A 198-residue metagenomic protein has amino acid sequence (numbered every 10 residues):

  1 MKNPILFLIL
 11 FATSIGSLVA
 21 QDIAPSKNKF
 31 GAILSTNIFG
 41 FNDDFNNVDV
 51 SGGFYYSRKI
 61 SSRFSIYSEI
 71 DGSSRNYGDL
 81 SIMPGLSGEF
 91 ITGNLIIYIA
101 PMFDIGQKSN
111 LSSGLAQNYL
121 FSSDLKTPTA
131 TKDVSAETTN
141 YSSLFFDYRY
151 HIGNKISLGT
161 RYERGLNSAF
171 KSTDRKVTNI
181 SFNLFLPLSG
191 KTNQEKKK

Functional and structural regions predicted by a protein language model:
I23, S57-K59, M102-K108, R149-G153 (+1 more regions): Structural signature of outer-membrane beta-barrel channels/translocons
F30, V48-F54, G93-I99, S142-F146 (+1 more regions): Hydrophobic, lipid-facing positions within transmembrane beta-strands of outer-membrane proteins
F30-L34, S68-I70, I99, S113-L115 (+3 more regions): Membrane-embedded beta-strand positions of outer-membrane beta-barrel proteins
L34-G40, R58, G72-N76, Q117-F121 (+2 more regions): Transmembrane beta-strands of outer-membrane beta-barrel pores
S35-Y55: Surface-exposed strand-loop-strand hairpins of Gram-negative outer-membrane beta-barrel proteins
F41-D44, S73-T92, F121-N140, A169-T173 (+1 more regions): Flexible, solvent-exposed loop segments that connect beta-strands
S62-I66, K108-L111, N154-T160, G190-Q194: Repeated loop/turn-to-beta-strand initiation elements of outer-membrane beta-barrel proteins
Y150-N154, K176-K198: Outer-membrane beta-barrel "beta-signal"
